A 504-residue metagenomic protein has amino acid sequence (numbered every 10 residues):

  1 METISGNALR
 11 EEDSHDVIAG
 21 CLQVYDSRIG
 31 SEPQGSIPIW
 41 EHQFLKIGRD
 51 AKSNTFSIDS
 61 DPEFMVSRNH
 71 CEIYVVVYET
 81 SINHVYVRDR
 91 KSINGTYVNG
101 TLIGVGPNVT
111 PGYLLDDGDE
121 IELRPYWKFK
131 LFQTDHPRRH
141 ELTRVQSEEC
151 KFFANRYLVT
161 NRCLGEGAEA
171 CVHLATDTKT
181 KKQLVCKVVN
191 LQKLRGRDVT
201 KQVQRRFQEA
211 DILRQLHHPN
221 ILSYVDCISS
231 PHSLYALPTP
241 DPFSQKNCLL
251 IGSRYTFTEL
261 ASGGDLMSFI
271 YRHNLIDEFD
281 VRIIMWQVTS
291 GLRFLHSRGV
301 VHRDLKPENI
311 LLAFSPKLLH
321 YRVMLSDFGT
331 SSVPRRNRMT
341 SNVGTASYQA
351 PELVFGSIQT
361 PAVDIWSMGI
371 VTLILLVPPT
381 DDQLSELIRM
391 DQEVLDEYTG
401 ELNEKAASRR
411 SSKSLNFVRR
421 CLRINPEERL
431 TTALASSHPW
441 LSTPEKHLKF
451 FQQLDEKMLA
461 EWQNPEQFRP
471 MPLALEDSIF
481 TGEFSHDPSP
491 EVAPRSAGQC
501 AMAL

Functional and structural regions predicted by a protein language model:
M1-V66, Y74-I82: Intrinsically disordered, low-complexity acidic Ser/Thr-rich regulatory segments
E2, I47, V75, I82-H84 (+2 more regions): C-terminal boundary/linker segments immediately following FHA domains
N161-G167, V172: Protein kinase glycine-rich loop
H232-F243, I251-D265, F269: Conserved short submotifs of the Hanks-type protein kinase catalytic core that shape the nucleotide-binding pocket
I284-M285: Activation segment signature within eukaryotic-like protein kinase domains
D364: Conserved catalytic-loop aspartate of Hanks-type protein kinases
R420-L434: A conserved short helix/loop substructure at the end of the activation segment of eukaryotic-like protein kinase domains
L430-P472: Regulatory extensions flanking the kinase catalytic core
